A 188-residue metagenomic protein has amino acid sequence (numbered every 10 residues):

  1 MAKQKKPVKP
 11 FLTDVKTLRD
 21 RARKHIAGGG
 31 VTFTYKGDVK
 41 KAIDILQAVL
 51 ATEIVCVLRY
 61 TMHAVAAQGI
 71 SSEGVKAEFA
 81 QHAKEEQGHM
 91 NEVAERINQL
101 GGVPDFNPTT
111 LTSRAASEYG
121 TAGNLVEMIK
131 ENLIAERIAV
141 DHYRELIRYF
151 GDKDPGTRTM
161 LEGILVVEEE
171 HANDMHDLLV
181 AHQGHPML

Functional and structural regions predicted by a protein language model:
M1-L188: Iron-associated oxidoreductase/ferritin-like identity signal
